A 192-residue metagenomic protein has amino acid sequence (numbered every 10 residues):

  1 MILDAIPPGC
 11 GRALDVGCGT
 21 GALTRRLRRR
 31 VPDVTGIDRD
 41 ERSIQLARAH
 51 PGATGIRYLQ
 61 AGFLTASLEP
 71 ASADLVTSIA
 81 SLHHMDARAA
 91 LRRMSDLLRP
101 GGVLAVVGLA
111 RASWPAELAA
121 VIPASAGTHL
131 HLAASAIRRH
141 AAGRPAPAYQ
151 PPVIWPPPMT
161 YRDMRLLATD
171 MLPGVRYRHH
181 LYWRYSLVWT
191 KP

Functional and structural regions predicted by a protein language model:
M1-R12: Conserved alpha-helix/loop element of class I SAM-dependent methyltransferases that forms part of the SAM/SAH-binding
G11-G19: Conserved class I S-adenosyl-L-methionine
T20-T65: Class I SAM-dependent methyltransferase SAM/SAH-binding core
T77: A conserved beta-strand element that flanks and buttresses the S-adenosyl-L-methionine
M85-M94: A short, conserved alpha-helix within the catalytic core of class I
L98-V103: Short glycine-dipeptide loop
A105-A134: Conserved class I S-adenosyl-L-methionine
I154-P173: Short alpha-helix
